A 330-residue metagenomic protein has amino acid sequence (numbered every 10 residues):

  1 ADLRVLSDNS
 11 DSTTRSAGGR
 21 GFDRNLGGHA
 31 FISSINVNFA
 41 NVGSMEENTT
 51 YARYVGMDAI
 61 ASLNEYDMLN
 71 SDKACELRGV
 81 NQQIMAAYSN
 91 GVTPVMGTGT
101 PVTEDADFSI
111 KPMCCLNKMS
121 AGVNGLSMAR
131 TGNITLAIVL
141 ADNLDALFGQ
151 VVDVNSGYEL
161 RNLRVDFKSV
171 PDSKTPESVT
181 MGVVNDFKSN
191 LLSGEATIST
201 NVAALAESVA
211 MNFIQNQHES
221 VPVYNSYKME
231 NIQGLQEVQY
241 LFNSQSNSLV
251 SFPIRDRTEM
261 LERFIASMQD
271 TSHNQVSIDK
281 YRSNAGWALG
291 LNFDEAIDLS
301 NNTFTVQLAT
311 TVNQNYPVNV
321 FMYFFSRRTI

Functional and structural regions predicted by a protein language model:
A1-I330: Short, low-complexity Pro/Thr/Gly
